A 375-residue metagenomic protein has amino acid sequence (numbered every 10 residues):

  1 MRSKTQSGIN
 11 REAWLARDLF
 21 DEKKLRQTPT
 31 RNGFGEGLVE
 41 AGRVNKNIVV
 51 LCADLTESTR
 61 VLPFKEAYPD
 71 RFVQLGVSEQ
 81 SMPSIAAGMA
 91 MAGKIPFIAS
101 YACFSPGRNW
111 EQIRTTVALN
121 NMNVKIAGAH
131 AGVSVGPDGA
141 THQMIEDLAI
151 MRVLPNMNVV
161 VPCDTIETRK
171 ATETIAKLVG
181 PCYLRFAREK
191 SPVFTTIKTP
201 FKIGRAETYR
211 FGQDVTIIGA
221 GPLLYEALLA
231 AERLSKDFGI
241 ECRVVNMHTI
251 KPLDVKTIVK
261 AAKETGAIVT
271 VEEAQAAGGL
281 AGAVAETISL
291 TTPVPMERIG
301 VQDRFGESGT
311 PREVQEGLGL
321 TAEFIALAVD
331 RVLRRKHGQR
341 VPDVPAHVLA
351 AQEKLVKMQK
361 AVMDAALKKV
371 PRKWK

Functional and structural regions predicted by a protein language model:
M1-R185, K190, P200, P342-K375: Thiamine diphosphate
R2-K4, I9, A13, R17 (+4 more regions): Thiamine diphosphate
